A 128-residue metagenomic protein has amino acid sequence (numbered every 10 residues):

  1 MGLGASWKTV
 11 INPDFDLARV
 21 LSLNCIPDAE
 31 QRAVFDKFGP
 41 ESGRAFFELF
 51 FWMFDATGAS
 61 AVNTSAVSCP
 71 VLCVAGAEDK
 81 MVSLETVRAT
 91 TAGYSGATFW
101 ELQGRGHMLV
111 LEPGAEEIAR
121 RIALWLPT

Functional and structural regions predicted by a protein language model:
M1-K37, A45-F50: Helix-rich cap/lid subdomain of alpha/beta-hydrolase
G39-P40, L111: Catalytic core of nucleotide-sugar-dependent glycosyltransferases
P40-N63: Active-site nucleophile elbow and catalytic-triad environment of alpha/beta-hydrolase enzymes
T64-S68, A92-S95: Short, conserved loop/helix-junction motifs that constitute active-site signature segments in enzyme catalytic cores
V67, C73-A75, D79: Short beta-strand/loop motif that positions the catalytic acidic residue of the alpha/beta-hydrolase fold
K80-T86: Conserved alpha/beta-hydrolase "acid-adjacent" motif
A97-T128: Catalytic active-site module of serine/aspartate enzymes centered on a nucleophile-bearing elbow/loop
